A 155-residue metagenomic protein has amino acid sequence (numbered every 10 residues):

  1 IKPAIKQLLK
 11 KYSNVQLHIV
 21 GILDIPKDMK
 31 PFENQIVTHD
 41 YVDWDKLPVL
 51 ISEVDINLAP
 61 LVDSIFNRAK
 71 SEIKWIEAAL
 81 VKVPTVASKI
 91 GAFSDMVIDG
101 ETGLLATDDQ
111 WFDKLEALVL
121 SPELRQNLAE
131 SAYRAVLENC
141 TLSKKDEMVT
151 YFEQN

Functional and structural regions predicted by a protein language model:
I1-S13: Short hydrophobic signal-anchor/transmembrane segments that target glycosyltransferases and glycosylation machinery
G21-E53: Nucleotide-activated donor-binding/catalytic signature segment of Leloir-type glycosyltransferases, i.e., the conserved
L23, V62-S64, P84, G91-A92 (+2 more regions): Flexible glycine-rich beta->alpha loop in the catalytic core of nucleotide-sugar glycosyltransferases
D43-L50, N57-E77, A87-D95: Nucleotide-sugar-dependent
D45-K46, Q110, K114: Short acidic active-site motifs
D99-D109, A117-E123: Conserved acidic donor-binding segment of nucleotide-sugar-dependent glycosyltransferases
Q110, E123-E153: A charged, aromatic-enriched C-terminal amphipathic alpha-helix characteristic of glycosyltransferases across folds
